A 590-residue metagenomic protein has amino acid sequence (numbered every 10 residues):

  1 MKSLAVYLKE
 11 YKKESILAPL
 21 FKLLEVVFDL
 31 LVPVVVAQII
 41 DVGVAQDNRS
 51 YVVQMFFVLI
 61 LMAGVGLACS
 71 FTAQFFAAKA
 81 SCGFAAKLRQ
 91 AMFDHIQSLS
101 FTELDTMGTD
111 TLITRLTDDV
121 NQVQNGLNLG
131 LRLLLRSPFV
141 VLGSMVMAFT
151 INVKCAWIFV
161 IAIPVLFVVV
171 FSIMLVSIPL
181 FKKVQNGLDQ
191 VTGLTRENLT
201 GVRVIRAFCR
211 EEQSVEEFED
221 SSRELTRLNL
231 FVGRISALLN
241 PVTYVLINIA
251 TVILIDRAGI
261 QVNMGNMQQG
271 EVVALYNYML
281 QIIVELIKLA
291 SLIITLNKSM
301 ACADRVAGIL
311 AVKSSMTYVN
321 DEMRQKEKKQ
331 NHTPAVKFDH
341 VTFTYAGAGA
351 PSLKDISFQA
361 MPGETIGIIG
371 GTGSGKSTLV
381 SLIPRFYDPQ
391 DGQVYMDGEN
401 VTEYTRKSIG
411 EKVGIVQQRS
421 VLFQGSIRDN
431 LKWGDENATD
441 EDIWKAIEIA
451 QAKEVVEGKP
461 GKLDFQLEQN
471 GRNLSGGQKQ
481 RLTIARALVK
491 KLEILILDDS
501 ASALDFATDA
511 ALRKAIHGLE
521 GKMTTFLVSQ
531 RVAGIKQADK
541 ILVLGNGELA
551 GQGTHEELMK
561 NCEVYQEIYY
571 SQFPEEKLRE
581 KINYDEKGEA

Functional and structural regions predicted by a protein language model:
M1-D29, V36, V44-V58, V65 (+17 more regions): Membrane-integrated ABC transporters
E10, E14-V27, V58, M62 (+3 more regions): Transmembrane helices of ABC transporter permease
E10-K13, S98-T102, D118-L131, L135 (+7 more regions): An intracellular "coupling" helix at the cytosolic face of ABC transporter transmembrane type-1 domains
V32, V36, A73, A77 (+7 more regions): Hydrophobic/aromatic residues in alpha-helical transmembrane segments
Q46-D47, C82, Q90-T114, D118-V120 (+5 more regions): Short intracellular "coupling" helices and adjacent cytoplasmic loop segments at the cytosolic face of multi-pass
N48-F57, M147-I161, F231-R305, I309-L310: Helix-loop-helix
E327-A590: ABC-type nucleotide-binding domain
